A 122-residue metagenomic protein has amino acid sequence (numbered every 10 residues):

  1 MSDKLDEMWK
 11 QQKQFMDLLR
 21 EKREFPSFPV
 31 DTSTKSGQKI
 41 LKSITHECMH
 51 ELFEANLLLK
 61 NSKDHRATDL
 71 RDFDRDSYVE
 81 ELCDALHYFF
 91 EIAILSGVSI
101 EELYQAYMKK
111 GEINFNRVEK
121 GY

Functional and structural regions predicted by a protein language model:
M1-Y122: Flexible "arm" and connector segments at domain edges
